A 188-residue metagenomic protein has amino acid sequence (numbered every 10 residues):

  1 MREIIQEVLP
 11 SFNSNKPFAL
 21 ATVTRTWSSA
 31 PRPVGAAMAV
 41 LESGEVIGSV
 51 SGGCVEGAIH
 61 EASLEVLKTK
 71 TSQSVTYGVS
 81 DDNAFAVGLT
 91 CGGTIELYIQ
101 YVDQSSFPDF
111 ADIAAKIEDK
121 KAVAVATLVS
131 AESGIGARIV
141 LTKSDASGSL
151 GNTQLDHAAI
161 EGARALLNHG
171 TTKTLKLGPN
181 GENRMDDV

Functional and structural regions predicted by a protein language model:
M1-V188: Segments forming oxygen-rich coordination pockets for charged ligands
